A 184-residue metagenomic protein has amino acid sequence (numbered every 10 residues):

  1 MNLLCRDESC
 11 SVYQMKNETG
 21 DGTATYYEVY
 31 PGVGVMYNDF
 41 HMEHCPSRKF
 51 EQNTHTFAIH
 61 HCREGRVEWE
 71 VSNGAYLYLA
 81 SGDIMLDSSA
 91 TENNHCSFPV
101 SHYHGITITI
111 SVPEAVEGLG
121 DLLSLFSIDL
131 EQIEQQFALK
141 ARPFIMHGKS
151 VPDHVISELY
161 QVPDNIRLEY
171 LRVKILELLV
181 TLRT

Functional and structural regions predicted by a protein language model:
N2-H104: N-terminal functional module of multi-domain proteins
E70-T184: Alpha-helical bundle regulatory/interaction domains
